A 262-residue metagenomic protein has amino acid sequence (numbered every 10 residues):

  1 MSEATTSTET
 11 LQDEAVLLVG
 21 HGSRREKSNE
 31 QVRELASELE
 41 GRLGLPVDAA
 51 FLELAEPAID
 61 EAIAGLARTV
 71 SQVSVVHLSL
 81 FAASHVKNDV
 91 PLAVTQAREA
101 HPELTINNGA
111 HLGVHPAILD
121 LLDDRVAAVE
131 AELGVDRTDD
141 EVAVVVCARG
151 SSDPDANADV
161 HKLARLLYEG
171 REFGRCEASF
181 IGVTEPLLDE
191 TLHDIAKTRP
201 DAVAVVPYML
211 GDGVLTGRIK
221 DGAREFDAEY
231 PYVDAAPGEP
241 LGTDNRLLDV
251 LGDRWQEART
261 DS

Functional and structural regions predicted by a protein language model:
M1-S262: Active-site-proximal alpha-helix that buttresses catalytic centers in soluble enzyme cores
